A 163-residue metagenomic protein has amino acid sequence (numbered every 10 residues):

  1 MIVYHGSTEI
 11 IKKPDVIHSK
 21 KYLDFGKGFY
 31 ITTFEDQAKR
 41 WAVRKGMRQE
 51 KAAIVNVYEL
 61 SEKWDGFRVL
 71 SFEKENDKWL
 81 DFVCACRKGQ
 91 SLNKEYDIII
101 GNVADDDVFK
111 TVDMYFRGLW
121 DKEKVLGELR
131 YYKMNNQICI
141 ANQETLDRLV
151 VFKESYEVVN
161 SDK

Functional and structural regions predicted by a protein language model:
M1-D24, N56, L60-E62: ADP-ribose/NAD+-binding catalytic cleft of ART/PARP-like enzymes
H5-T8, T33, N142: Pocket-edge structural micro-motifs
I10, E35-A38, E62-G66: Short, charged/polar surface micro-motifs in flexible loops or helix N-caps
K20-K45: Extended catalytic/binding region for NAD+/ADP-ribose chemistry, centered on the ART fold
L23-D24, R44-K163: Conserved NAD+-utilizing ADP-ribose enzyme module
